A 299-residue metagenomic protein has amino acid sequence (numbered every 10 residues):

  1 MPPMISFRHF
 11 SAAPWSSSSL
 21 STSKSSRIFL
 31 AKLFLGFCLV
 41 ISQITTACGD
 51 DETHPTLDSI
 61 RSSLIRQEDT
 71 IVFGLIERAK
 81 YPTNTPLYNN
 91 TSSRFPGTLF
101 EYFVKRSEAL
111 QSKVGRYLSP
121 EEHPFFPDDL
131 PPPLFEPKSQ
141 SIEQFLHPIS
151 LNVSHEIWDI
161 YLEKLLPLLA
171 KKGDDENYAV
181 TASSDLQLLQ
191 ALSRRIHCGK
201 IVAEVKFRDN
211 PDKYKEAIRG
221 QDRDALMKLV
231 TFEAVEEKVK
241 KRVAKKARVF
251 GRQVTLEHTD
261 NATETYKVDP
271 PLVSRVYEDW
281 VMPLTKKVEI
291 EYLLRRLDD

Functional and structural regions predicted by a protein language model:
M1-L33: N-terminal chloroplast transit peptides
A31-S42: Cleavable N-terminal signal peptides of Sec/SRP-targeted secreted and luminal proteins
I41-D299: Extended amphipathic alpha-helical regions
